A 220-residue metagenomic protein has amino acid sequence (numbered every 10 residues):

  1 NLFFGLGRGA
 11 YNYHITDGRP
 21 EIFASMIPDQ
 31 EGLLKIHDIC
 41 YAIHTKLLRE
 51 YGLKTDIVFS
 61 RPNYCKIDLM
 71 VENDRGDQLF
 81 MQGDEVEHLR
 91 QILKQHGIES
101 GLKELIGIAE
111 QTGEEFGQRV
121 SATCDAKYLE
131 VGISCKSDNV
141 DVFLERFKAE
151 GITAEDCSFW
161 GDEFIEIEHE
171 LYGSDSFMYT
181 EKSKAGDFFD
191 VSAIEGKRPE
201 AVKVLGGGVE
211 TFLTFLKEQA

Functional and structural regions predicted by a protein language model:
N1-F59: Active-site phosphate-binding/coordination module
F3, R119-S121, D187: Conserved beta-strand segments of alpha/beta enzyme cores
F3, T214-Q219: Extended charged low-complexity segments that act as oligomerization/scaffolding linkers
A10-H14, C65-K66, K127-E130, G196-R198 (+1 more regions): A short acidic, often aromatic-flanked loop/helix-cap motif at beta-alpha or helix-coil junctions that lines enzyme
T16-A24, N73-D74, K136-S137, K203-G208: Short, surface-exposed amphipathic charged segments that create phosphate/polyanion-binding patches used for binding
L53-S158, E163-H169, Y179-E181: Conserved acidic, metal-coordinating active-site core of Asp-based, Mg2+-dependent phosphoryl-transfer enzymes
V140, D156-T211: Acidic, Mg2+-coordinating phosphoryl-transfer loop and its flanking beta/alpha structural elements, shared across
